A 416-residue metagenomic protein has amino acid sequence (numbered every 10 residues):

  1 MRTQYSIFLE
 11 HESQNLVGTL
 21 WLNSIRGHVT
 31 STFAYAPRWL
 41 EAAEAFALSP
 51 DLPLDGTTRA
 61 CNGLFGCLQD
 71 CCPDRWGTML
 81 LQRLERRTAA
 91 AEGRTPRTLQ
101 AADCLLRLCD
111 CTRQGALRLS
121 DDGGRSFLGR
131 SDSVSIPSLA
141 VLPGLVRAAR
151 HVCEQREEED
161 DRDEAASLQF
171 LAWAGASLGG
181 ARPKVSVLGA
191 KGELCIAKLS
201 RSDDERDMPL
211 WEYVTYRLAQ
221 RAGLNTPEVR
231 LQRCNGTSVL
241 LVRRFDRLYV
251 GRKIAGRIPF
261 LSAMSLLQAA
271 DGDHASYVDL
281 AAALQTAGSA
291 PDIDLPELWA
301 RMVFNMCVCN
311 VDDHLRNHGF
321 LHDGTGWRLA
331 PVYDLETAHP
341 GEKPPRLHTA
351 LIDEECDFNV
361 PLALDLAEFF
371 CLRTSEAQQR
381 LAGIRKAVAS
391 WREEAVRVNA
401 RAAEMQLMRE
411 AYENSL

Functional and structural regions predicted by a protein language model:
M1-L416: Phosphate/dinucleotide-binding and metal-coordinating scaffold of catalytic cores in nucleotide-dependent enzymes
